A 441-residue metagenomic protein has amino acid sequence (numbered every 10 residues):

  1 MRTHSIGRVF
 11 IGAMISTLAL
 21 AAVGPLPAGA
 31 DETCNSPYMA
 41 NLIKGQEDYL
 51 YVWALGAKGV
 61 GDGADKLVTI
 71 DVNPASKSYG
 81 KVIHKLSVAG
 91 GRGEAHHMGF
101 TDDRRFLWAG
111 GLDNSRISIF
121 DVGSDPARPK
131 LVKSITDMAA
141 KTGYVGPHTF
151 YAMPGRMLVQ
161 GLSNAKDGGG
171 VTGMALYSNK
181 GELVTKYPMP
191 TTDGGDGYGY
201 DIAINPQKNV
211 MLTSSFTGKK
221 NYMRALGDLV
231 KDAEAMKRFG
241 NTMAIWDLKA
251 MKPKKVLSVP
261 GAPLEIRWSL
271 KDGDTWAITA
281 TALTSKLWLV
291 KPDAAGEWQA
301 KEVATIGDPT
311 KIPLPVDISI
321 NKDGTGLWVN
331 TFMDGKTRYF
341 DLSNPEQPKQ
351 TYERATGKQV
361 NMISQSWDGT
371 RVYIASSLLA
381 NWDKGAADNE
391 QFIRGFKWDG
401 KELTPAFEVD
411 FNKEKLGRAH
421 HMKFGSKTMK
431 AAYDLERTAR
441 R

Functional and structural regions predicted by a protein language model:
D31-N73, S78-L112: Beta-strand-rich domains and repeat architectures in extracellular enzymes and scaffolds, especially beta-propellers
T33-N41, D62, A89-D102, A139-G155 (+5 more regions): Beta-rich, blade/repeat-based domains predominating in secreted/periplasmic proteins but also intracellular
M39, G45-D62, V159-V171, S214-R238 (+1 more regions): Short, conserved, GDST-rich strand-edge loop motifs in beta-rich repeat architectures
I70-S78, I119-P129, L176-E182, L248-M251 (+3 more regions): Short loop/turn segments immediately following beta-strands, especially the blade-tip and inter-blade linker loops
Y79-Y151: Blade-loop segments of beta-propeller domains
V82-G90, K130-A140, L183-T192, K252-L257 (+3 more regions): A short beta-strand motif characteristic of beta-propeller blades
T101, D193-G199, A203-N344: Beta-propeller domains
V122-P206: Asp-box/WD-like beta-propeller blade repeats and closely related beta-sheet repeat scaffolds
